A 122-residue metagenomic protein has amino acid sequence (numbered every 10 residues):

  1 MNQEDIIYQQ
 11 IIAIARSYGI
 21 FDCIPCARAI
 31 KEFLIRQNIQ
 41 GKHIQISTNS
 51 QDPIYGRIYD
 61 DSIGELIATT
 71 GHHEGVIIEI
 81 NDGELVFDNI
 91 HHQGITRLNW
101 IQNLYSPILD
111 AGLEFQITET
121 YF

Functional and structural regions predicted by a protein language model:
M1-F122: A structural boundary/capping signal
